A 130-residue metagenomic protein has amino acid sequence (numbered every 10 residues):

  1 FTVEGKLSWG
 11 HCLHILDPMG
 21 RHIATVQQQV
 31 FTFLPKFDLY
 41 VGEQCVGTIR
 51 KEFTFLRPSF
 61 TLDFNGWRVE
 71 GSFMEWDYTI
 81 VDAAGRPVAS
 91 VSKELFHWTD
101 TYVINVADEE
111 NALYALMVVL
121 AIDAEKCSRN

Functional and structural regions predicted by a protein language model:
F1-N130: Intrinsically disordered, low-complexity proline/glycine-rich segments
